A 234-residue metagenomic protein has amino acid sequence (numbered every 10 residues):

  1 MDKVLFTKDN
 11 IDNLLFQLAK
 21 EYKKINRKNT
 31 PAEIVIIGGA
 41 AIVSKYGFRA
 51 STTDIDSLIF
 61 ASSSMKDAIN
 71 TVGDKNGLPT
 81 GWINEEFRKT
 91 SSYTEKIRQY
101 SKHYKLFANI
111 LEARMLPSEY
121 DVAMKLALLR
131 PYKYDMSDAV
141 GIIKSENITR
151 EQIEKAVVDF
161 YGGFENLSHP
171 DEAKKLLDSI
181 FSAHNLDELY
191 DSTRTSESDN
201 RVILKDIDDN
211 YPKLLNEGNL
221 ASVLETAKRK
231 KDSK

Functional and structural regions predicted by a protein language model:
M1-K234: Compositionally biased terminal segments of proteins
